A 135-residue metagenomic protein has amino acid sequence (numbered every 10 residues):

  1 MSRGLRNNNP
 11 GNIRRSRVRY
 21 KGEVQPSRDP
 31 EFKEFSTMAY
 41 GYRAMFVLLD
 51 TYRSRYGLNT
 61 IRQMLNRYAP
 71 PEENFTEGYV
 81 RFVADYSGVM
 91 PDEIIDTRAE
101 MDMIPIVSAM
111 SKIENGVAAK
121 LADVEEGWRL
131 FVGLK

Functional and structural regions predicted by a protein language model:
M1-K135: Cell-wall polysaccharide-cleaving catalytic domain and substrate-binding groove, primarily in peptidoglycan/chitin
